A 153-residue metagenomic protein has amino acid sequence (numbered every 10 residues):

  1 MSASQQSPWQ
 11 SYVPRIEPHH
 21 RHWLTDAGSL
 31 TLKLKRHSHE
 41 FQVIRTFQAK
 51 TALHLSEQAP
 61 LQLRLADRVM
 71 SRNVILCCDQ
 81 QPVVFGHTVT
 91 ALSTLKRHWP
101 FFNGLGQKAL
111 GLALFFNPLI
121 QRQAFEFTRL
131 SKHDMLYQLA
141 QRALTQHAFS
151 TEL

Functional and structural regions predicted by a protein language model:
M1-S71, I75-C77, P82-L153: N-terminal domain-onset segments
